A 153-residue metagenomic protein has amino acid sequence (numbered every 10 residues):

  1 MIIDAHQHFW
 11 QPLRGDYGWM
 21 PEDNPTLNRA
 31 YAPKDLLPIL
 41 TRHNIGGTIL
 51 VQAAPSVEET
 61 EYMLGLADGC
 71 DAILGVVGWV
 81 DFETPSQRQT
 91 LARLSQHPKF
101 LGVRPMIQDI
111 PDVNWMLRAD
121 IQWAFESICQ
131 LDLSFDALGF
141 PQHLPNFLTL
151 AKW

Functional and structural regions predicted by a protein language model:
M1-D68: An N-terminally biased module of ancient metal coordination in phosphate/nucleic-acid-related enzymes
E58-H143, L148-A151: Active-site gating/metal-coordination segments in enzymes
